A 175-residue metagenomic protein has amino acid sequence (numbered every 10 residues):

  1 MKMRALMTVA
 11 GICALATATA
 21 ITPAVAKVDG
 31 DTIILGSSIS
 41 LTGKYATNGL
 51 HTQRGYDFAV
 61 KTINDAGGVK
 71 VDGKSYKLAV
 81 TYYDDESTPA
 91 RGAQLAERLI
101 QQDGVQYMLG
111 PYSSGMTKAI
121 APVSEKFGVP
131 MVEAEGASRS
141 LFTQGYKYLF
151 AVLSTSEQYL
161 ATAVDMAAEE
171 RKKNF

Functional and structural regions predicted by a protein language model:
M1-I34: Short, low-complexity disordered leader/linker segments with a strong preference for bacterial N-terminal type II
P23-S37, K70-K77, A168-F175: Immediate post-signal peptide segment of exported/extracytoplasmic ligand-binding proteins
V28, R54-A79: Signal peptide-proximal N-terminal region of secreted/periplasmic/extracellular or secretory-lumen proteins
G30-T32, G36, S75-L78, Q94 (+3 more regions): Extracytoplasmic
I33-D57, Y83-A90, Y112-G115: Extracytoplasmic "Venus flytrap"
L41-N48, T81-D85, Q106, Y146-S154: Second-shell loop/turn segments in exported
R54, A90, Q102-F175: Extracytoplasmic ligand/sensor domains, especially the bilobed periplasmic-binding protein
G73-Q101, Y159-T162: Structural motif
